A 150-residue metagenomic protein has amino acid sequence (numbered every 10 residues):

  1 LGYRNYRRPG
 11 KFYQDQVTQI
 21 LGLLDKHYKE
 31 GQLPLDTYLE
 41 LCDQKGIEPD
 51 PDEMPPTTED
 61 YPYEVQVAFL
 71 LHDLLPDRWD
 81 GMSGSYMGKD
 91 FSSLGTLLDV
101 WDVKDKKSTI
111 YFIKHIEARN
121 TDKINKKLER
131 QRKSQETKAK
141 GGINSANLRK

Functional and structural regions predicted by a protein language model:
L1-K150: Charged interaction scaffolds used for protein-protein
